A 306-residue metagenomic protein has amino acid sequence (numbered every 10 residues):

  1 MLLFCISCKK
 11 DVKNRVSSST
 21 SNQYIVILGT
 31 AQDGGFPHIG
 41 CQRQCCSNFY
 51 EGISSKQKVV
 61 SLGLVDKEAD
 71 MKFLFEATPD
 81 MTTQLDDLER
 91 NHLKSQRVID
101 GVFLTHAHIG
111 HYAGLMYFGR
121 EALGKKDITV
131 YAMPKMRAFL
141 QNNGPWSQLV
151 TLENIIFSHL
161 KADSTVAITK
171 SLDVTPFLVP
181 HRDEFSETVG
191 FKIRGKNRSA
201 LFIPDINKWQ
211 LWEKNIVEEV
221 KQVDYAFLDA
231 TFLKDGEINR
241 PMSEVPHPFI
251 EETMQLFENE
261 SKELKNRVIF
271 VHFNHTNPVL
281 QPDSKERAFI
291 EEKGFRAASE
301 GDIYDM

Functional and structural regions predicted by a protein language model:
F4-S7: C-terminal motif of bacterial Sec signal peptides marking the signal peptidase cleavage site
V12-R90, K94, F157-E219, D302-M306: Core dinuclear metal-dependent hydrolase active-site scaffold
S21, K126, V150-I156, T169-L172 (+1 more regions): A short helix-to-beta-strand connector/capping loop
Y24, D127-T129, I156, D224 (+1 more regions): Residues at the starts of beta-strands that form the adenosine-phosphate
G34-F36, H108-G114, F139, R182-D183 (+3 more regions): Active-site environment of divalent metal-dependent phosphoester hydrolases
K58-S61, V65-Y131, D224: Active-site metal-binding motif and surrounding structural segment of the metallo-beta-lactamase
K135-G144: A short, active-site helix/loop in glycosyltransferases that binds the activated sugar's phosphate group
R194-S199, I206-I303: Cap/insert and terminal regions of metallo-dependent hydrolase folds
